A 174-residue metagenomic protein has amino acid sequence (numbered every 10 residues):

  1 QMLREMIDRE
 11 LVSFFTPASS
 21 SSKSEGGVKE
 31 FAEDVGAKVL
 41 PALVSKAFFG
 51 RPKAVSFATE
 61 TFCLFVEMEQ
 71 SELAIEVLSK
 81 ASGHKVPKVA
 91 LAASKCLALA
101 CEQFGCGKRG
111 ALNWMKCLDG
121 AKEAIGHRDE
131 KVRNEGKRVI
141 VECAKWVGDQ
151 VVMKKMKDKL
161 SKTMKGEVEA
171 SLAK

Functional and structural regions predicted by a protein language model:
M2-F14, L43-A47, A58-E69, L78-G83 (+3 more regions): Hydrophobic residues within the alpha-helices of tandem HEAT/HEAT-like
F14-K46, Q70-K85, R109-A124, D149-A173: HEAT/HEAT-like alpha-solenoid repeats
A47-P52, K85-V86, R128-D129: Short inter-helical turns and helix N-cap capping residues of alpha-solenoid HEAT/ARM repeat scaffolds
P87-G110, E130-R133, T163-K174: Long alpha-helical HEAT/HEAT-like repeat alpha-solenoid scaffolds in very large eukaryotic proteins, especially those
